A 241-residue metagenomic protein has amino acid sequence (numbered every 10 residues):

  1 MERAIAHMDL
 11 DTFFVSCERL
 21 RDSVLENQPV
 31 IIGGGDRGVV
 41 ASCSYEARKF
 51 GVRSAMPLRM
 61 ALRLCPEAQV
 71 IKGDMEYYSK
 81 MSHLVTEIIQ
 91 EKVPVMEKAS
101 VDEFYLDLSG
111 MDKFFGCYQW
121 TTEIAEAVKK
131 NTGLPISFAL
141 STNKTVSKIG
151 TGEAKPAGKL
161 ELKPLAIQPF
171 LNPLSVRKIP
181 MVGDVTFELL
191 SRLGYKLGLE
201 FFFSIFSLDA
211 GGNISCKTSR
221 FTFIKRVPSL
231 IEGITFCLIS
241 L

Functional and structural regions predicted by a protein language model:
M1-S204, A210: Gly/Gly-Pro- and Ser/Thr-rich, intrinsically disordered tail segments characteristic of DNA damage-repair and tolerance
F203-S240: N-terminal low-complexity segments that are often proline-rich with Ser/Thr-Pro
